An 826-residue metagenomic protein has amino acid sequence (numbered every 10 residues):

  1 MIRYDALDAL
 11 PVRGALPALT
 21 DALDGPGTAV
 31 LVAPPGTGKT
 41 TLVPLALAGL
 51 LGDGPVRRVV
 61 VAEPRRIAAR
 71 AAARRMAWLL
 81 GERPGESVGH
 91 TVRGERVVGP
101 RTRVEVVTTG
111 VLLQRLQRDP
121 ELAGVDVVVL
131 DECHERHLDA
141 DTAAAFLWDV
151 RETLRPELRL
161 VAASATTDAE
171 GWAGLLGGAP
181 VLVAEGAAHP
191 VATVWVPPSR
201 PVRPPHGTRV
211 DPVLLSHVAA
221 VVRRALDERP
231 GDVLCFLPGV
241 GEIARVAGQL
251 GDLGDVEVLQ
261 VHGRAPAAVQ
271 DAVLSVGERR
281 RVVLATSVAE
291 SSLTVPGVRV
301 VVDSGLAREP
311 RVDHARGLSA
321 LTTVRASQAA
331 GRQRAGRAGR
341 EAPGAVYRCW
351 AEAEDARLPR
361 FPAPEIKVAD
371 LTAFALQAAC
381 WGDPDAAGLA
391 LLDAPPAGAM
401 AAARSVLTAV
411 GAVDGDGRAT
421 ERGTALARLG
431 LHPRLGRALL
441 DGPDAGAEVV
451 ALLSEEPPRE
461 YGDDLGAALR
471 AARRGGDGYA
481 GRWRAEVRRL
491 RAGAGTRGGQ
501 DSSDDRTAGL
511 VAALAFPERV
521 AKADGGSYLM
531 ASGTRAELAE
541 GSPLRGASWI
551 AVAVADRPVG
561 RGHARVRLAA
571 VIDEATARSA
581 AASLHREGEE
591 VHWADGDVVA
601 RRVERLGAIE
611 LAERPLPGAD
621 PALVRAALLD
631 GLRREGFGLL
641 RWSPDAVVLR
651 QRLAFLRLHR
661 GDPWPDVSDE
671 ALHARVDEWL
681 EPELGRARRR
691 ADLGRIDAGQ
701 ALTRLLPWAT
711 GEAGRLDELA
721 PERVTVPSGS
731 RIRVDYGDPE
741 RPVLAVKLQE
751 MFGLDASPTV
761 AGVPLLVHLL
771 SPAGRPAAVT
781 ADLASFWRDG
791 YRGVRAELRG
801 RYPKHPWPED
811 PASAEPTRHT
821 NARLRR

Functional and structural regions predicted by a protein language model:
M1-A438, P739: P-loop NTPase motor module signature
P35, A48, A521-I550, I732-K747 (+2 more regions): Segments forming glycine/polar-rich beta-alpha architectures that bind adenosine-containing cofactors
T41, G241, Q249, L253-Q260 (+5 more regions): Second RecA-like catalytic domain
P84, G177, K522-D524, D717-P721: A short, compositionally biased
D119-E135, D141, S304-R308, V312 (+8 more regions): Extended active-site and interfacial segments that coordinate phosphate-rich ligands in large catalytic machineries
V181-L182, G526-M530, V591-H592, E722-P727: Short acidic-hydrophobic surface loop/beta-edge motif
E537, A594-R826: Charged, non-catalytic accessory extensions
